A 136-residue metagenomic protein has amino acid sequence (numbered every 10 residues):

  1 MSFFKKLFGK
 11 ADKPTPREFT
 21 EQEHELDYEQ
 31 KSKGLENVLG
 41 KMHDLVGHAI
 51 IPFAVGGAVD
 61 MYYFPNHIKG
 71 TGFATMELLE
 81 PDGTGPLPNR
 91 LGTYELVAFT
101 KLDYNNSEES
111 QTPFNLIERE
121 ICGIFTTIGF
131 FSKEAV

Functional and structural regions predicted by a protein language model:
M1-V136: Short linear motifs embedded in intrinsically disordered, proline/glycine-rich low-complexity segments
